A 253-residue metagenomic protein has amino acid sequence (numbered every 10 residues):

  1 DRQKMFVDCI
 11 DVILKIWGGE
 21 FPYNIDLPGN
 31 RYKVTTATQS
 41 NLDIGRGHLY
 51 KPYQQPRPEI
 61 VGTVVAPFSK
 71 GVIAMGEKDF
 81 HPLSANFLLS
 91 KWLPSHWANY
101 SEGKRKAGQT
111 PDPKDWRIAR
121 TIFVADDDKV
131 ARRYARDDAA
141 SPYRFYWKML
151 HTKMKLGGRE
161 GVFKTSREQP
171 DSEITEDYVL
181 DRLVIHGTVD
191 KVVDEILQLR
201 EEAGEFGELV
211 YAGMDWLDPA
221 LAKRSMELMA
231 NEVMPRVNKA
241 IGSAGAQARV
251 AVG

Functional and structural regions predicted by a protein language model:
D1-K78: Internal, glycine-rich beta/alpha segment that forms the wall or movable "lid" of small-molecule/cofactor binding
K4, L14, S84-S101, R105-G108 (+3 more regions): C-terminal amphipathic alpha-helical "assembly" element that mediates oligomerization/partner interfaces or acts as
F21, G29-R31, A66, L88-L89 (+2 more regions): Active-site-proximal loop/turn and secondary-structure-junction residues that shape catalytic pockets, frequently
P56-R57, A119-F123: Alpha-helical scaffold segments that form or flank carboxylate-/histidine-based iron centers
A74-L83, E205: Glycine-enriched alpha-helix->loop->beta-strand junction motifs that scaffold or abut catalytic
